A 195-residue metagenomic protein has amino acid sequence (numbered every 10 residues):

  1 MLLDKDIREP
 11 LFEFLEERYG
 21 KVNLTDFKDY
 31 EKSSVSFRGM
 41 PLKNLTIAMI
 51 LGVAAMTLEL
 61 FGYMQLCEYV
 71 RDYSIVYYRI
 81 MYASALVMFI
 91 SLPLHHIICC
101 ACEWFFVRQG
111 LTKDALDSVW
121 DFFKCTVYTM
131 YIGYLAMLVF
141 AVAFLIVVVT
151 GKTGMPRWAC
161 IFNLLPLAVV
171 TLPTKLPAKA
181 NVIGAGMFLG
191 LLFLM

Functional and structural regions predicted by a protein language model:
M1-M195: Hydrophobic, aromatic-enriched alpha-helical segments typical of multi-pass transmembrane helices
